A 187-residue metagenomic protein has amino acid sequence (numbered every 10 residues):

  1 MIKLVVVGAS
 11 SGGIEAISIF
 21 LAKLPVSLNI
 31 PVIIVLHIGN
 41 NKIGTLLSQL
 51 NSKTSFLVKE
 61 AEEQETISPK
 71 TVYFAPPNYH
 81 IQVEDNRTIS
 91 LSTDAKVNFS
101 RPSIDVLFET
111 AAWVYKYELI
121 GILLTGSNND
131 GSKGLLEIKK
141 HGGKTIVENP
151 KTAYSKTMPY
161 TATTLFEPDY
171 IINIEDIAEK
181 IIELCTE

Functional and structural regions predicted by a protein language model:
M1-E187: Conserved acid/base catalytic micro-environments in cytosolic active-site loops
